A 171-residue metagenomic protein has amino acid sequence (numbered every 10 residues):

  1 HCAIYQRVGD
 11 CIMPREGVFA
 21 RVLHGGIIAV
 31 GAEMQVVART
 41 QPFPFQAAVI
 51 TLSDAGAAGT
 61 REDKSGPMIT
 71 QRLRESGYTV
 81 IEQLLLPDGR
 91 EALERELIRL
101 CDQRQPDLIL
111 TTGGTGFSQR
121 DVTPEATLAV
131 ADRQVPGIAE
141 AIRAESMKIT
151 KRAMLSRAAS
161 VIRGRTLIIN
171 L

Functional and structural regions predicted by a protein language model:
H1-P42: Metal-cofactor-dependent catalytic cores
C11-M13, T40-F43, D102, A153 (+1 more regions): Solvent-exposed alpha-helices and their adjacent loops that cap or buttress functional pockets in soluble metabolic
E33-R39, R74, Y78-T79, D102 (+4 more regions): Generic secondary-structure signature for well-ordered alpha-helical cores
P42-D88: Glycine-rich phosphate/diphosphate-binding loop of Rossmann-like nucleotide-binding domains
A48-L52, L108-T115, L167-L171: Short glycine-rich or small-residue beta-strand-to-loop segments that form or flank ligand, phosphate, metal/Fe-S
T60, K64, M68, D88 (+4 more regions): Conserved active-site and cofactor/substrate-binding residues in soluble primary-metabolism enzymes
R72-R74, T79-T112, G116-V130: N-terminal small/polar loop signature for handling phosphorylated ligands or for N-terminal nucleophile
T123-L171: Proline/glycine-rich low-complexity loops and linkers
